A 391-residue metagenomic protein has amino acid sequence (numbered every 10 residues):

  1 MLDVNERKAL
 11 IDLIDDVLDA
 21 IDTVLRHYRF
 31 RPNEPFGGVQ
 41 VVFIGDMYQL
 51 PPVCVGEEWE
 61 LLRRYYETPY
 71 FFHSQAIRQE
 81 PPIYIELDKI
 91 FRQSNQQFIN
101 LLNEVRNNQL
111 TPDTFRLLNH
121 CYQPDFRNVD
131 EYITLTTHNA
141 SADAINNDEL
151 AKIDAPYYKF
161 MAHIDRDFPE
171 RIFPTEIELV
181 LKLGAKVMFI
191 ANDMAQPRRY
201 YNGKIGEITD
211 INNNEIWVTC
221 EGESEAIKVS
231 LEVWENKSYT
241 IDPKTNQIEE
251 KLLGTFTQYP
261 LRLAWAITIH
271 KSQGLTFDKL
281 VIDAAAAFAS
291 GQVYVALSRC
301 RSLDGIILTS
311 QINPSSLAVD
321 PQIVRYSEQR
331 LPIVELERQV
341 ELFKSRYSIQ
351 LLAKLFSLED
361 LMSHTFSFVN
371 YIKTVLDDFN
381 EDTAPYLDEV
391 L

Functional and structural regions predicted by a protein language model:
M1-L391: Conserved ATP-binding/catalytic motifs of P-loop helicase motor domains
